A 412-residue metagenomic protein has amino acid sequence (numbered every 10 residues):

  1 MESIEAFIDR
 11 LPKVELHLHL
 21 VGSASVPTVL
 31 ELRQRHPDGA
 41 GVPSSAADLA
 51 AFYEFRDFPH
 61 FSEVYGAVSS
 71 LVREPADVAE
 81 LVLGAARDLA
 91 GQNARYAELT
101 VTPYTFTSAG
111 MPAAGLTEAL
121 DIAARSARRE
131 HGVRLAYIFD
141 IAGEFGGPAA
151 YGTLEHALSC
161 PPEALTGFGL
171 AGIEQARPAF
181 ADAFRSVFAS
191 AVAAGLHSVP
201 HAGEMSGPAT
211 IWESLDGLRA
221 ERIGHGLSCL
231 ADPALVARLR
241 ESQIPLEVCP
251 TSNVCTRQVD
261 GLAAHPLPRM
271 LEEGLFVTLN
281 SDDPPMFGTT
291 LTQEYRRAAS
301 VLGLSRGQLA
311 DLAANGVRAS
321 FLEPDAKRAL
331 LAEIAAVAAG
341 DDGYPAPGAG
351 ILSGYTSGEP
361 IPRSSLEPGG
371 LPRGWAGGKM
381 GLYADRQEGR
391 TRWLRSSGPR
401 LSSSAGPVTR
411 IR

Functional and structural regions predicted by a protein language model:
M1-L196, M205-T210, G217-R222, S228-P245 (+1 more regions): Metal-cofactor-binding active-site regions of metalloenzymes
T356, W375, S403-G406: Compositionally biased, low-complexity intrinsically disordered regions
R363-S365, R390-R412: Low-acidity, Ser/Thr- and Arg-rich intrinsically disordered low-complexity segments
